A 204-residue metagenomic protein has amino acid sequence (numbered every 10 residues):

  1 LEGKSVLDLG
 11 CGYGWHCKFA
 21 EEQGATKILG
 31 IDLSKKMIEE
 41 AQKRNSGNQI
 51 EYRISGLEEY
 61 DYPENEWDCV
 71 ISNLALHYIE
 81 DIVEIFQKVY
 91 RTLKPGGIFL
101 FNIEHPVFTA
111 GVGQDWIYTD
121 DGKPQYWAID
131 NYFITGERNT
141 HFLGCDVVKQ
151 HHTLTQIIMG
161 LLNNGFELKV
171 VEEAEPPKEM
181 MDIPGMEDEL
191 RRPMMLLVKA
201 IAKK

Functional and structural regions predicted by a protein language model:
L7-L9, Y13-Y60: Class I SAM-dependent methyltransferase SAM/SAH-binding core
E58-V70: A short acidic, Gly/Pro-enriched loop at the edge of an enzyme's catalytic core that lines a small-molecule cofactor
D68-V83: A short SAM/SAH-binding and catalytic strip from SAM-dependent methyltransferases
V83-I98: A short glycine-rich, Lys/Arg-flanked "PGG" loop and its adjoining helix->strand segment in the class I
F99-G136: Conserved class I S-adenosyl-L-methionine
I103, V107-Q114, H141-Q156: Acceptor-substrate binding/catalytic loop of class I
E137, K149-E172: Short alpha-helix
N164-F166, P184-K204: Core SAM-dependent methyltransferase catalytic element
